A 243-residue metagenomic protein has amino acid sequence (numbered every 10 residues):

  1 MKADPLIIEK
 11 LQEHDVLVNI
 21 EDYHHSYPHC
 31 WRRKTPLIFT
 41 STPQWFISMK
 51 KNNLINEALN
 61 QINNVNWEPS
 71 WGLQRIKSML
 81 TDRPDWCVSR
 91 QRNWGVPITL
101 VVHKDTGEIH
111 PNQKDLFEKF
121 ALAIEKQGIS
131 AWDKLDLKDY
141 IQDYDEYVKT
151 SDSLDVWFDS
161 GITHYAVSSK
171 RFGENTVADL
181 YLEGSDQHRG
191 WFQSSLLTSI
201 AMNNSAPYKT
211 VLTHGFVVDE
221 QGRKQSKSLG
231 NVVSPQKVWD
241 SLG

Functional and structural regions predicted by a protein language model:
M1-N112, R223, L229-G243: Residue patterns forming the tRNA-binding/recognition surfaces of aminoacyl-tRNA synthetases and related DALR
A3, M79, R83-D85, S89-G243: Conserved active-site neighborhood of enzyme catalytic/cofactor-binding cores
